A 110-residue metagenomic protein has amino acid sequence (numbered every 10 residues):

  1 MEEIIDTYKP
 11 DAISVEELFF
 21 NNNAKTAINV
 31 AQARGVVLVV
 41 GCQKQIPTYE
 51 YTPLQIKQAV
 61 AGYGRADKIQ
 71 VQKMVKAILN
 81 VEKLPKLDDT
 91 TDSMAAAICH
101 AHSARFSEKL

Functional and structural regions predicted by a protein language model:
M1-L110: Phosphate- and other anionic-substrate recognition elements at nucleic-acid/protein interfaces
